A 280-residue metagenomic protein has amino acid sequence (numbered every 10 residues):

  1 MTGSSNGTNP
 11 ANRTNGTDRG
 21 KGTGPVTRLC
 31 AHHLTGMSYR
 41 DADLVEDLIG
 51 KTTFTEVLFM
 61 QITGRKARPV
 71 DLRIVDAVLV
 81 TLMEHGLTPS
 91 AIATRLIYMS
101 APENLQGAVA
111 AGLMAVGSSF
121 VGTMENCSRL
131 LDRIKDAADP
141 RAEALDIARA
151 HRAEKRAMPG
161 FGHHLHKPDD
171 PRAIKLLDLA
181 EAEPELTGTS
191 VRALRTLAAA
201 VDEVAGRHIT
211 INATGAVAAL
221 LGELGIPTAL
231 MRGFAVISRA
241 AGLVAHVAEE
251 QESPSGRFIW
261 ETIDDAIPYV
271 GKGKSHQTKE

Functional and structural regions predicted by a protein language model:
T2-N9, R13-E280: Non-transmembrane, aqueous-exposed alpha-helical and coiled segments at domain scale
